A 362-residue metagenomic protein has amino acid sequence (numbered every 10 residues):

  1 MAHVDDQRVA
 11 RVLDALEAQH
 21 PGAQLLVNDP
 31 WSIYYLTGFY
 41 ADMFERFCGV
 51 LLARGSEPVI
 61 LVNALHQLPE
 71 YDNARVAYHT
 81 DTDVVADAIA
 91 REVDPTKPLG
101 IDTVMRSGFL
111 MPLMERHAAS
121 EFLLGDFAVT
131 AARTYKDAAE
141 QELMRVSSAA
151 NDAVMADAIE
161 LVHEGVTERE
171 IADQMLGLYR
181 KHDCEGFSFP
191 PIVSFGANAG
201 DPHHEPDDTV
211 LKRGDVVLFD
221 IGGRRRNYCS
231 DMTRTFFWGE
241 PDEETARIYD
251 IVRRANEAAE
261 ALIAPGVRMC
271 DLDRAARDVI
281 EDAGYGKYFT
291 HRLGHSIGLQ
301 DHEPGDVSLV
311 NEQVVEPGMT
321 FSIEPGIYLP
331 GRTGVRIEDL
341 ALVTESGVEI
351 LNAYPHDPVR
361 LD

Functional and structural regions predicted by a protein language model:
M1-D362: Active-site neighborhoods and metal-handling regions in enzymes and metal-associated proteins
